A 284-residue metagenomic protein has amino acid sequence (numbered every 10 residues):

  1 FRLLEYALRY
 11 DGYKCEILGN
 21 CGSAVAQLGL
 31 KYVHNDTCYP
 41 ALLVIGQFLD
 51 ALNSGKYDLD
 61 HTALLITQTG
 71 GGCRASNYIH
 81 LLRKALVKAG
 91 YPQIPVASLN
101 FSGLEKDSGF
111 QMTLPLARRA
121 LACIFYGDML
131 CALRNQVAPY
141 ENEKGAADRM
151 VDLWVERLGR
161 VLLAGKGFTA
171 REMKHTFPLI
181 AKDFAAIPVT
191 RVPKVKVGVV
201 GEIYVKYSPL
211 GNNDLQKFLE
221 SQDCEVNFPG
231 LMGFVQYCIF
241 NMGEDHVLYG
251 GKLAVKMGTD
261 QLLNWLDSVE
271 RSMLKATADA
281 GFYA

Functional and structural regions predicted by a protein language model:
F1-A284: An N-terminal assembly and electron-transfer interface module characteristic of large anaerobic redox and radical
